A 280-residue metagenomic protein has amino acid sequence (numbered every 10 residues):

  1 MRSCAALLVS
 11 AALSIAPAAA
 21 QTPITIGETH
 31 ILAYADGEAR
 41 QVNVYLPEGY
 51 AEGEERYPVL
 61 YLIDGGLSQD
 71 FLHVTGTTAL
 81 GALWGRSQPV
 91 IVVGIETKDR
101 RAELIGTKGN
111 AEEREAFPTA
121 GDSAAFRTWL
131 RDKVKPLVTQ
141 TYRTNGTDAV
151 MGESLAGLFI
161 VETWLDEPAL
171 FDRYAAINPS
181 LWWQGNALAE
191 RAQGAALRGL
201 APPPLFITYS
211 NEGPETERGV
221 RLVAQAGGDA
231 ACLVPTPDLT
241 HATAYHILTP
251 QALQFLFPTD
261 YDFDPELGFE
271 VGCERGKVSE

Functional and structural regions predicted by a protein language model:
A5-A16: Bacterial N-terminal signal peptides
A18-P58, C273: A domain-start/cap signature at the N-terminus of enzymes
E55, G106-S154: Gly/Ser-rich "nucleophile elbow"/oxyanion-hole loop immediately N-terminal to the catalytic nucleophile in hydrolases
Y57, I63-S68: Active-site glycine-rich loops that stabilize anionic/oxyanionic intermediates across multiple enzyme folds
G66-R127: Active-site machinery of serine-nucleophile hydrolases
H73-T77, A187-A189, E215-Q225: Short alpha-helix in the alpha/beta-hydrolase fold that links the catalytic acid
G146-A192, L197: Primarily recognizes the serine-hydrolase "nucleophile elbow" in alpha/beta-hydrolase and SGNH/GDSL folds
T208, G213-E280: C-terminal catalytic histidine-bearing segment of alpha/beta-hydrolase fold enzymes
